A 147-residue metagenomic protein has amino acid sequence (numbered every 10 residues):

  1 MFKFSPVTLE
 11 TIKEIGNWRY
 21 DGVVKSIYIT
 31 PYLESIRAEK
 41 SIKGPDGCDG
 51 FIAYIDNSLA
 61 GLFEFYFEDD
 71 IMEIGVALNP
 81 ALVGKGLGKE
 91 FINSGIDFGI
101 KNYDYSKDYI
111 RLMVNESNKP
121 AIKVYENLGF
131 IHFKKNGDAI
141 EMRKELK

Functional and structural regions predicted by a protein language model:
M1-E10, L146-K147: Conserved N-terminal entry element of GNAT/NAT acetyltransferase domains
M1-K3, E73-G75, Y109-R111: Residues at or immediately flanking beta-strands
P6-L9, N17-G75, N79-A81, N102 (+1 more regions): Acetyl-CoA-dependent GNAT
N79-K85, E116-S117: Active-site acidic-Proline motif in GNAT/NAT acetyltransferases
L82, G86-G95: Conserved acetyl-CoA pyrophosphate-binding loop and the N-cap/start of the following alpha-helix in GNAT-like
K89, E116-F133: Conserved active-site alpha-helix within GNAT-family acetyltransferase domains
S106-I122, D138-R143: Conserved beta-strand-loop-alpha-helix junction that forms the acyl-donor binding cleft
